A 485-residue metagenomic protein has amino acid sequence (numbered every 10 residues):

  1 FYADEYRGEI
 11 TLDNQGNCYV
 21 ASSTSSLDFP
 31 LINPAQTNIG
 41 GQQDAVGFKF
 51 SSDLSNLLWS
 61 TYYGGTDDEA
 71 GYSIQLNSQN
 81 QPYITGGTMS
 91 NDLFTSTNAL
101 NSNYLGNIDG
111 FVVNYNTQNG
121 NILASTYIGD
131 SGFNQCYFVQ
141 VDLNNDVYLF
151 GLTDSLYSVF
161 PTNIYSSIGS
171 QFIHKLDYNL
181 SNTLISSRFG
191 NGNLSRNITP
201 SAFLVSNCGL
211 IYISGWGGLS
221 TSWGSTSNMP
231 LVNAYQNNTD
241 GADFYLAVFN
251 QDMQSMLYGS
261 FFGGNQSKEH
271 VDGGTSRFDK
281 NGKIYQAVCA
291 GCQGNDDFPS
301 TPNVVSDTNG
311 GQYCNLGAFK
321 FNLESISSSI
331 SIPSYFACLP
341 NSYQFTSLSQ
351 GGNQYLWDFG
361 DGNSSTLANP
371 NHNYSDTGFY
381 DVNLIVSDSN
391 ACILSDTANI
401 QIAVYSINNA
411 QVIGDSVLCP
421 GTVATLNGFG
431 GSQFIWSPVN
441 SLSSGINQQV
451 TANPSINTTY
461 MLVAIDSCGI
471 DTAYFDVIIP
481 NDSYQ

Functional and structural regions predicted by a protein language model:
F1-L339, L348-L356, F379-V382, N390-S406: A sequence-level/structural motif corresponding to short, flexible coil/turn segments enriched in small polar residues
S51, G360, S375: Residue-level recognition of the GNAT/N-acetyltransferase active site
L93, Y355, S364, S443-S444: Generic alpha-helix detector with strongest preference for long hydrophobic helices that associate with membranes
L323-Q350, T366, N371, S375-Q485: Proline- and Ser/Thr-rich low-complexity, intrinsically disordered segments
W357-D361, W436-P438: Conserved aromatic beta-strand anchor motif in extracellular beta-sandwich/beta-rich domains
